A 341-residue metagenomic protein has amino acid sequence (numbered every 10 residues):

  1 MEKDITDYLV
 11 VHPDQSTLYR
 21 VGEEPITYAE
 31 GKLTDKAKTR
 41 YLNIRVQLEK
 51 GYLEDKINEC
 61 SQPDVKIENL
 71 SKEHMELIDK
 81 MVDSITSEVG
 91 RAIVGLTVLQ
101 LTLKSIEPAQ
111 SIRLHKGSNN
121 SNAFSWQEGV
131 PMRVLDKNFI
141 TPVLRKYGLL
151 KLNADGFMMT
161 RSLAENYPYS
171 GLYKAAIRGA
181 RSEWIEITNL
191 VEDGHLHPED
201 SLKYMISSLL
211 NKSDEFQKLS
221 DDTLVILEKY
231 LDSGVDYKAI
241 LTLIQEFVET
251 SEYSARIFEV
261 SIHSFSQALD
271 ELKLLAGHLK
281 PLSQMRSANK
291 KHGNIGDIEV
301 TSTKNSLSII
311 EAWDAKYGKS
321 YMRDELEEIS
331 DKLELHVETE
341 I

Functional and structural regions predicted by a protein language model:
M1-P25: Intrinsically disordered, low-structural-confidence terminal and linker regions
E2-D4, R256, A268: Charge-rich, low-complexity terminal tails
Y28-I240: Interfaces and regulatory segments of ATP-dependent nucleotide/adenylate/phosphodiester-chemistry enzymes
L210, D214, V248-E249, Q267-L274: Hydrophobic/aromatic-lined pockets within catalytic cores
V235-S251: A short, surface-exposed helix-loop junction/capping segment
T250-V260: Extended, H/D-rich, highly charged conserved domains that either
V260, F265-I341: Catalytic core segments in nucleotide and nucleic-acid processing enzymes
